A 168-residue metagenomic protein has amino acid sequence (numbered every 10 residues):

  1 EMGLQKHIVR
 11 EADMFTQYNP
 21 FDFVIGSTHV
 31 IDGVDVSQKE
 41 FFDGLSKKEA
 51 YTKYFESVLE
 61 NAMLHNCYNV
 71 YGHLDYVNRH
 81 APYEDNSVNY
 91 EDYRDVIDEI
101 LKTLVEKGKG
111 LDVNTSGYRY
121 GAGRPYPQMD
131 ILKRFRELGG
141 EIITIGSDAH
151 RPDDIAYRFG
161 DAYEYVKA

Functional and structural regions predicted by a protein language model:
E1-E106: Extended substrate/RNA-proximal surfaces in nucleic-acid metabolism proteins
D32, E84-A168: Charged catalytic cores and adjacent phosphate/nucleic-acid-binding surfaces used for phosphate/nucleic-acid chemistry
